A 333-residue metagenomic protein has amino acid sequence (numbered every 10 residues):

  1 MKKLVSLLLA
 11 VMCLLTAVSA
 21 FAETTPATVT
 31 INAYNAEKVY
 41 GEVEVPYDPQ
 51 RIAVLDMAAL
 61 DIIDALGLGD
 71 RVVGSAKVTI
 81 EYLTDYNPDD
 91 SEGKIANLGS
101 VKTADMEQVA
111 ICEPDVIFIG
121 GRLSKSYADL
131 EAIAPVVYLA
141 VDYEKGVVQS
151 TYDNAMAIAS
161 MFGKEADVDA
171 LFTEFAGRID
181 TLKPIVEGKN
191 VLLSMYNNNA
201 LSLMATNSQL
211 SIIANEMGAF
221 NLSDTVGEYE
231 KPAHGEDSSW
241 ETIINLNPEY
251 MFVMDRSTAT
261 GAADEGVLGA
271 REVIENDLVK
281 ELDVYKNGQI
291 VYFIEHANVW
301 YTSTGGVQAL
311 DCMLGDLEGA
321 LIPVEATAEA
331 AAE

Functional and structural regions predicted by a protein language model:
K2-A22: Sec-dependent N-terminal signal peptides of Gram-positive bacterial secreted proteins and lipoproteins
S19-D64, A166-S194, D255, G261-V267 (+2 more regions): Bacterial Sec-exported substrate-binding components of ABC uptake systems
I31, Q149, S160, V186 (+1 more regions): Structured C-terminal subdomain patch of bacterial secreted/periplasmic proteins
V39-V43, L60-A65, I80-D85, N199-A205 (+2 more regions): Short, solvent-exposed loop/turn elements at domain surfaces
V43, P49-R51, D115-I117, Y138-K145 (+5 more regions): Second-shell loop/turn segments in exported
P46-P49, D56-I63, M106, S124-Y127 (+10 more regions): Extracytoplasmic/secreted envelope proteins and their assembly/folding machinery, especially bacterial periplasmic
R51-Q108: A short, structured surface patch at a secondary-structure boundary
D85-Y143, R178, N190, Y196-N197 (+1 more regions): Binding-cleft/active-site segments that stabilize strongly anionic ligands or cofactors
